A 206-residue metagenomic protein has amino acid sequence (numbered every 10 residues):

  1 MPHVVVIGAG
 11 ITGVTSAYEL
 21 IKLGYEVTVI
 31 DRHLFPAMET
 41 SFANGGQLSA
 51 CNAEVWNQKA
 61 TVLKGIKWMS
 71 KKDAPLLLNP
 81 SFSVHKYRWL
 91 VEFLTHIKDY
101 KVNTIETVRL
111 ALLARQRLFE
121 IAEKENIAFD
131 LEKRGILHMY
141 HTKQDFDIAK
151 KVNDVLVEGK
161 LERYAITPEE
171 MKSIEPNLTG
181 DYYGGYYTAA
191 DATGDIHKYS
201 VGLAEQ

Functional and structural regions predicted by a protein language model:
M1-I7, T12, P36-A50: Accessory recognition modules or surfaces
P2-V29: N-terminal Rossmann-like FAD-binding beta1-loop-alpha1 element of flavoenzymes
K22-F42: Glycine-rich FAD pyrophosphate-binding loop
H33, E169-M171: Short beta-to-alpha linker loops that shape the active-site pocket of alpha/beta-hydrolase fold enzymes
E39-T40, A128-F129, N177-L178: Short secondary-structure boundary/capping segments
G45-P168: Dinucleotide-binding Rossmann-like beta1-alpha1 core, especially the glycine-rich loop that anchors the ADP
D147-G159, L178-Q206: Helical element adjacent to the flavin cofactor pocket in flavoenzyme catalytic cores
